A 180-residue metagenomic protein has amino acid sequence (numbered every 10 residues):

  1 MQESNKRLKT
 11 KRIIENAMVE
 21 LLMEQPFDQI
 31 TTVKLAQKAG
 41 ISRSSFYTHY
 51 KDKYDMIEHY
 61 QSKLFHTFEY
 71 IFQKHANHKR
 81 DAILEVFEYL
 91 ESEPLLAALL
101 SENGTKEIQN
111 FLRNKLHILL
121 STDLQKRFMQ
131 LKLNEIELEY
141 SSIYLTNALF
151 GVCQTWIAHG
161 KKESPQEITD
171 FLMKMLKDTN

Functional and structural regions predicted by a protein language model:
M1-Q25, Q29, K34, K38: Basic, helix-initiating cap at the start of DNA-binding domains
I14, Q29, I41, D52-I57: Short amphipathic alpha-helical segment with a characteristic S/N-K-E followed by hydrophobic residues
E20-E24, Y60-E85, A97-A98: Amphipathic alpha-helical linker/stalk segments
L22, T31-T32, F46, K53-L64: Amphipathic alpha-helical segments enriched in hydrophobic/aromatic and basic residues that form the DNA-contacting
G40-Y50, L149: Short hydrophobic/aromatic patch on the recognition helix
N77-L95, I143, Q166: Amphipathic alpha-helical segments that line or abut small-molecule/effector binding pockets and mediate allosteric
T105-L131, I136-F150: Amphipathic alpha-helical packing segments from all-alpha helical-bundle domains
T155-N180: C-terminal peripheral helix-coil segments that are non-catalytic and often amphipathic
